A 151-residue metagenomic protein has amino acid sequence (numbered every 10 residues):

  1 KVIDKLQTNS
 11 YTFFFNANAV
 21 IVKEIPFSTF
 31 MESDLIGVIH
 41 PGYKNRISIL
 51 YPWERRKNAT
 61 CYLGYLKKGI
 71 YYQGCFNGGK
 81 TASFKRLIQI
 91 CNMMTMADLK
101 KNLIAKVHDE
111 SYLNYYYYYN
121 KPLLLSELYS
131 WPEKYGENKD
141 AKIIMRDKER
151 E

Functional and structural regions predicted by a protein language model:
K1-V2, M94: A short linear boundary/processing microfeature
V2-I47: GT-A fold catalytic core of metal-dependent nucleotide-sugar glycosyltransferases, centered on the diacidic
V22-E24, S28-S33, R56, G79 (+2 more regions): Surface-exposed loop/turn and secondary-structure junction residues enriched for glycine/proline
K23-F27, S48-Y51, R86-N92: A short secondary-structure junction signal
P41-K44, P52, L63, S130: Compositionally biased, intrinsically disordered low-complexity regions enriched in proline and serine
I49-W53, N58-A59: E2/UBC-UEV (E2-variant) core
A59-R150: Catalytic core and acceptor-binding pocket of nucleotide-sugar-dependent glycosyltransferases
